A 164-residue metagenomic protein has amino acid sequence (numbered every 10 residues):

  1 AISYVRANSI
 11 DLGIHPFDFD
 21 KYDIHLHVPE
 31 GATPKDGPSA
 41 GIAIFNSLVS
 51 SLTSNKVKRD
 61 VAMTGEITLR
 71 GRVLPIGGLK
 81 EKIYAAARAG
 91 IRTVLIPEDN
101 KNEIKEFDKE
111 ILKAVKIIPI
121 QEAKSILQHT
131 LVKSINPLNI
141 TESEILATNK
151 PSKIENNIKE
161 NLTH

Functional and structural regions predicted by a protein language model:
I2-H164: Peripheral, non-AAA+ core regions of ATP-driven protein-machinery
